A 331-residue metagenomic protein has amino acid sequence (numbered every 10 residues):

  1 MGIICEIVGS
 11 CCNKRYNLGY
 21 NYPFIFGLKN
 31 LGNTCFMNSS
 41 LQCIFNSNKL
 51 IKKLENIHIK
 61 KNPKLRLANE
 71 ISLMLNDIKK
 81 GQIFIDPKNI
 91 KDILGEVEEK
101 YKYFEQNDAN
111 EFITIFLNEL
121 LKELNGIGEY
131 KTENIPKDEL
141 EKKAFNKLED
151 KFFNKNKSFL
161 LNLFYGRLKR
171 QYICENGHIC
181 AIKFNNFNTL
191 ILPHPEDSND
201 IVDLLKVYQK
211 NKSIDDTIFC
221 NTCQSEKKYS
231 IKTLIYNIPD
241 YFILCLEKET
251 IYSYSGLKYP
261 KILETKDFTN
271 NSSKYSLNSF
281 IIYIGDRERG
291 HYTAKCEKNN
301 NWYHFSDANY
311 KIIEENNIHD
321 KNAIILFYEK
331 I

Functional and structural regions predicted by a protein language model:
G2-P23, I44, K53, I57-P63 (+5 more regions): Exposed substrate/partner-binding surface patches
N21-I25, E98-Y101: Glycine- and acidic
Y22, F26-F45, I127-L140: Short N-terminal secondary-structure initiator segments
G27, G32, P63, L67-E70 (+5 more regions): Generic detector of ordered secondary-structure context
L28-C43, E70, F104-I115, R289-Y292 (+1 more regions): Active-site nucleophilic cysteine motif
C35, C174, L244: Carboxylate-rich, divalent-cation-coordinating active-site regions
N46, L50-N186: Papain-like cysteine protease catalytic cores
